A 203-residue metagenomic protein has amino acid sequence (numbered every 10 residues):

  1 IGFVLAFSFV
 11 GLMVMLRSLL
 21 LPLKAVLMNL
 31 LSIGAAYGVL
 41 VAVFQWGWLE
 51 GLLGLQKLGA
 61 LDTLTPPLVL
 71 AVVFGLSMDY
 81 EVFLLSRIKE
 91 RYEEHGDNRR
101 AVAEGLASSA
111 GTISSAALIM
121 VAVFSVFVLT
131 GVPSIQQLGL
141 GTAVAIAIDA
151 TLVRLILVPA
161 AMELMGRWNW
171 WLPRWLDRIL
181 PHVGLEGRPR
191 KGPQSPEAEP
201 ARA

Functional and structural regions predicted by a protein language model:
I1-A203: Membrane-embedded transmembrane helical bundles of large multi-pass transporters/channels
